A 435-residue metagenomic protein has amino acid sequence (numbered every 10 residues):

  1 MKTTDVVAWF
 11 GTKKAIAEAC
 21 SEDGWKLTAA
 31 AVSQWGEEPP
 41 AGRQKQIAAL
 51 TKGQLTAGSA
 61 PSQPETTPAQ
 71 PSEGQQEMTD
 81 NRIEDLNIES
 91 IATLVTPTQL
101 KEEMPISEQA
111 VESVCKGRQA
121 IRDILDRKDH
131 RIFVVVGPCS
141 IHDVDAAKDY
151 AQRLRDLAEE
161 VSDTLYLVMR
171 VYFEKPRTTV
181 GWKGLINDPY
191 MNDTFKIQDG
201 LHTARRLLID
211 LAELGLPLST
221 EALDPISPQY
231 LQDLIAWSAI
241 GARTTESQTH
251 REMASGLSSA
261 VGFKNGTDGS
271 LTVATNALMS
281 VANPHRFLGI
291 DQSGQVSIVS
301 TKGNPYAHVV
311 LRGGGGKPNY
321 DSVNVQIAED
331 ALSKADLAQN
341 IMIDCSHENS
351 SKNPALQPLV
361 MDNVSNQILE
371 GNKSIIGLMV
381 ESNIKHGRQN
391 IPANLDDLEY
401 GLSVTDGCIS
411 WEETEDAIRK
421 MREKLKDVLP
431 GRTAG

Functional and structural regions predicted by a protein language model:
M1-A19: Short basic helix-loop element that most often maps to the first helix and adjoining turn of HTH DNA-binding modules
S21-P39: Recognition helix of helix-turn-helix/homeodomain-like DNA-binding domains that insert into the DNA major groove
P39-G58: DNA major-groove recognition helix of helix-turn-helix/homeodomain DNA-binding modules
K52-Q70: Short C-terminal boundary/hinge segments that cap the last helix of small helical domains
T79-I83, A151, T164-Y320, N324-V325 (+8 more regions): Active-site-facing alpha/beta catalytic cores
L86-D126: N- or domain-start disorder-to-order transition segments that initiate the globular core
G137, I343, S410: Conserved, mostly hydrophobic/aromatic
L369-G435: Active-site or pore-adjacent capping/gating segments
